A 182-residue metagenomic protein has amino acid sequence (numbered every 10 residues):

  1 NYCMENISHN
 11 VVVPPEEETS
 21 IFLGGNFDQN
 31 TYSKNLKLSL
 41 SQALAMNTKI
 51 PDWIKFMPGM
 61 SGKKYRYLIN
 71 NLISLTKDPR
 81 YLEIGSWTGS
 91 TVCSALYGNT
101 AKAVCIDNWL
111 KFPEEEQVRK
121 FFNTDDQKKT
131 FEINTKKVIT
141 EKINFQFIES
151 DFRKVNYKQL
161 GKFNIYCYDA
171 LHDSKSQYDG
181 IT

Functional and structural regions predicted by a protein language model:
N1-T182: A short alpha-helical cap/connector motif
